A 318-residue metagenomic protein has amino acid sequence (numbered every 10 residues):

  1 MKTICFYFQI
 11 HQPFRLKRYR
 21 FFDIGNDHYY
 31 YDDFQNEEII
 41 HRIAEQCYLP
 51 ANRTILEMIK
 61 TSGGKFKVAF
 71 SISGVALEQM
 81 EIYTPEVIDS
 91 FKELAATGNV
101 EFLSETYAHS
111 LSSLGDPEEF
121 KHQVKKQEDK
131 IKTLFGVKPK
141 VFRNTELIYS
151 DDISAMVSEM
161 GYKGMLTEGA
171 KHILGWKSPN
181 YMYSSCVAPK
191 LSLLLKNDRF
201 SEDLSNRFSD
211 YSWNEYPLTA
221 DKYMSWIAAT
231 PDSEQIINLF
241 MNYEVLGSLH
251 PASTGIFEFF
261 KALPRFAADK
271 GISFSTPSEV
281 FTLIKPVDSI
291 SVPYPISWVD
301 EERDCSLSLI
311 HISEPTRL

Functional and structural regions predicted by a protein language model:
M1-Q46, Y181-L191, L195-D198, D210-W213 (+2 more regions): Active-site and substrate-binding clefts of carbohydrate-active enzymes
T3-F8, F14-K17, F21-D116, K140-R143 (+2 more regions): Short, well-structured secondary-structure segments
H11-P13, G74-E78, Y107-S110, L147-S150 (+4 more regions): Short, solvent-exposed loop/turn segments at secondary-structure junctions
N52-L56, I88-K92, K121-I131, S154 (+2 more regions): Generic structural signal for well-ordered alpha-helices, preferentially at hydrophobic/aromatic core positions
R53-T54, I82-A95, L174-C186, D221-I227: Alpha-helical scaffolding within the catalytic cores of extracellular/periplasmic polymer-degrading hydrolases
E118, T133, V137-K138, R143-S184 (+1 more regions): Gly/Pro-rich turn-and-neighbor structural signature
E119-E146, W226-F240: CE4/NodB-like, metal-dependent polysaccharide N-deacetylase domain that modifies extracellular/periplasmic N-acetylated
E314-L318: Short "domain-exit" segments at the C-terminal end of structured domains
